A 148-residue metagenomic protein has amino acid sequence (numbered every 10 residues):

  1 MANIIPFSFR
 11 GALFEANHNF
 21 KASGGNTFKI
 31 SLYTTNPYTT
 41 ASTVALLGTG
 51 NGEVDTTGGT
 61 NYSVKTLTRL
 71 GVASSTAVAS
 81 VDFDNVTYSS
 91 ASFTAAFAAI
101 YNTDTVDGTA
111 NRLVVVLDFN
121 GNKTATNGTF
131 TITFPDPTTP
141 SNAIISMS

Functional and structural regions predicted by a protein language model:
M1-A96, T103-S148: Small cysteine-rich, disulfide-bonded extracellular modules of the LU/uPAR three-finger superfamily and closely related
